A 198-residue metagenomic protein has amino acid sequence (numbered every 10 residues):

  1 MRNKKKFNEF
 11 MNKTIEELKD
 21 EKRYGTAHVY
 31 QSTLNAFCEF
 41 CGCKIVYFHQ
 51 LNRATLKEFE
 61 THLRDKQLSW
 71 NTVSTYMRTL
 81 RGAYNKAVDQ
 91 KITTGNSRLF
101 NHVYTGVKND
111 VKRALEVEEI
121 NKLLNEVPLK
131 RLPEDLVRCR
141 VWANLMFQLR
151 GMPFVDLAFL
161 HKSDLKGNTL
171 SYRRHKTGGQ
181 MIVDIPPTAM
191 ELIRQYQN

Functional and structural regions predicted by a protein language model:
M1-K66: Basic/aromatic-enriched alpha-helical hairpins
F7, T26, Y30, N52 (+5 more regions): Hydrophobic (often cysteine-bearing) scaffold residues that line and stabilize catalytic clefts of nucleotide/cofactor
A36-E39, H49, D65-L99, R150-M152: N-terminal DNA-binding recognition helix of tyrosine site-specific recombinases/integrases
L56, L80, L123, L157: Conserved hydrophobic/aromatic pocket- or pore-lining residues that grip, position, or stack substrates in active sites
K57-E58, T93-P128: Flexible interdomain linker/hinge and immediately adjacent N-terminus of the catalytic tyrosine-recombinase domain
D65, A114, L129-N144: Conserved catalytic core of the tyrosine transesterase superfamily
N101, F159-Q195: Conserved tyrosine-mediated DNA breakage-rejoining catalytic core shared by Y-recombinases
L145-D156: A short, glycine-centered helix-capping/turn motif at helix boundaries that positions DNA-contacting or catalytic
